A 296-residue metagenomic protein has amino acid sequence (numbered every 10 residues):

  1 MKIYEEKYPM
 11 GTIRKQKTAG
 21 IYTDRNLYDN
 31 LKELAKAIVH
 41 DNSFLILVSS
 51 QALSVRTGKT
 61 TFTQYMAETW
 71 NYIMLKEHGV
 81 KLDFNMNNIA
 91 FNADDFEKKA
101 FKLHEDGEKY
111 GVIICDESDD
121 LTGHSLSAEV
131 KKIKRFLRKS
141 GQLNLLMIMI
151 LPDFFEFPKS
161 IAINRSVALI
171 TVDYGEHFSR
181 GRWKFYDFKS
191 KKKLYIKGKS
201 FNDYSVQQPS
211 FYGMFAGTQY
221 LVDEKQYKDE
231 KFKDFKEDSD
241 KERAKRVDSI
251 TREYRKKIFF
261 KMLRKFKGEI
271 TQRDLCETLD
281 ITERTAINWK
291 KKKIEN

Functional and structural regions predicted by a protein language model:
M1-D41: N-terminal pre-Walker A segment at the start of P-loop NTPase domains
L45-N71: Glycine-rich phosphate-binding P-loop
E68-N87: Post-Walker A helix-loop "phosphate-sensing" segment adjacent to the P-loop in P-loop NTPases
I89-M147: Conserved nucleotide-sensing/catalytic segment adjacent to the nucleotide-binding pocket in NTP-handling enzymes
G123-S210: Replace "adjacent to P-loop NTPase cores in ATP/GTP-dependent enzymes" with "adjacent to NTP-binding cores
D248-I270, E295-N296: Short, amphipathic alpha-helical "recognition" segments used to contact nucleic acids or chromatin
T271, T282-T285: Short coil turns linking two alpha-helices in DNA-binding domains
K290-K293: DNA major-groove recognition helix of helix-turn-helix
